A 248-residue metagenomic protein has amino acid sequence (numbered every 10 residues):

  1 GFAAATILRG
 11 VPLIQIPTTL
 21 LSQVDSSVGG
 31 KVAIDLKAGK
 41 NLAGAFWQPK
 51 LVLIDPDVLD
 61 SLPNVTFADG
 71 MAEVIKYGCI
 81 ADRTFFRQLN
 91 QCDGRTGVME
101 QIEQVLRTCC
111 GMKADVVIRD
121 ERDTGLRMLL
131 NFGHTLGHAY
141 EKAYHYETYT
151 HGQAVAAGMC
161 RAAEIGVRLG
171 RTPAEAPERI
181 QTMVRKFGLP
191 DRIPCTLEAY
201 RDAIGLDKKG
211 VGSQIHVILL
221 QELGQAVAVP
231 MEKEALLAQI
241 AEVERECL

Functional and structural regions predicted by a protein language model:
F2-C92: A glycine/threonine-rich phosphate-anchoring loop and its flanking beta-alpha core in nucleotide/phosphate-binding
Q15, L53, N131, I218-Q221: Short beta-strand segments
P17, D55, H134, M159 (+1 more regions): Residue-level signal for inorganic ion chemistry
S61-T66, V98-E100, T148-T150, G210: Structural motif
N64, A68-M71, D82-F86, M99-E103 (+3 more regions): Alpha-helix initiation and N-capping motif
A72-I75, R171-L248: C-terminal charged capping/lid subdomain of soluble metabolic enzymes
R87-A199: Active-site segments that bind and position negatively charged phosphate/pyrophosphate groups
